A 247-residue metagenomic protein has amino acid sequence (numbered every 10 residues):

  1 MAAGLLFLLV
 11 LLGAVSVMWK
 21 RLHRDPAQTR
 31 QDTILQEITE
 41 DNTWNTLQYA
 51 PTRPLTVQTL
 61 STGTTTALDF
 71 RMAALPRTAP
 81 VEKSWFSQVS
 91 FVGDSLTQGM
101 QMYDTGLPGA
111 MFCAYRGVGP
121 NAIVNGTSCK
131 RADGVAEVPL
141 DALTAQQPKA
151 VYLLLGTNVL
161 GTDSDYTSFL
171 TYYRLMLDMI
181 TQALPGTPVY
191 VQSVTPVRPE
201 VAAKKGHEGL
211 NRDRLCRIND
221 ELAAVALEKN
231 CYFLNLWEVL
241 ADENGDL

Functional and structural regions predicted by a protein language model:
M1-V89, T97, Q101-M102: N-terminal secretory targeting modules
A79-T171: Conserved SGNH/GDSL esterase-like catalytic core that processes O-acyl groups on lipids and polysaccharides
F86-Q88, Q146-V151, L184-V189, K229-Y232: Loop/turn elements at helix/coil->beta-strand transitions in domains of secreted/extracellular proteins
T97, T157-V159, P196-V197, V239-A241: Short, solvent-exposed loop/turn segments at secondary-structure junctions
C113-Y115, Q192, L234-W237: Conserved beta-strand termini and adjacent loop/short-helix elements that scaffold enzyme active sites in alpha/beta
L154, N158, T181-L215: Active-site segments of SGNH/GDSL-like serine hydrolases that catalyze O-acetyl group transfer/hydrolysis on lipids
Y173-L177, N219: Generic structural signal for well-ordered alpha-helices, preferentially at hydrophobic/aromatic core positions
V197-L247: Catalytic His-Asp segment of secreted/periplasmic serine-dependent ester chemistry enzymes
